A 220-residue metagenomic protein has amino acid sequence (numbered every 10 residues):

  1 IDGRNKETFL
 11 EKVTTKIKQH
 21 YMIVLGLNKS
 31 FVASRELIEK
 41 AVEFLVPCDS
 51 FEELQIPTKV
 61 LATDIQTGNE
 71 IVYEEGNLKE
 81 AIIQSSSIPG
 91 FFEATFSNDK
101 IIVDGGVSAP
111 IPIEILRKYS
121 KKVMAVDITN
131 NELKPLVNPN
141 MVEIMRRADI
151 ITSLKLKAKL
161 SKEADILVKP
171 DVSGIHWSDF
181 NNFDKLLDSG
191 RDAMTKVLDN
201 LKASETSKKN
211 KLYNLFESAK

Functional and structural regions predicted by a protein language model:
I1-K220: Patatin-like phospholipase
